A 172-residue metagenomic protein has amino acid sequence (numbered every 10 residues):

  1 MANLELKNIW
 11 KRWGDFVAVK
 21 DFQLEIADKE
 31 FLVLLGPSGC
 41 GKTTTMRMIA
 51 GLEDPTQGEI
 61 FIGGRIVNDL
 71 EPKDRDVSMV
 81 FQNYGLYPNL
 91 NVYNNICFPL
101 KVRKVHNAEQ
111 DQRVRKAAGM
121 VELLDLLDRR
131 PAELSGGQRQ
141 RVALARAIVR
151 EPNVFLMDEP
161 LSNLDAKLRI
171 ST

Functional and structural regions predicted by a protein language model:
L35-P37: The feature captures the beta-strand-to-loop junction immediately N-terminal to the Walker
T43-M46, V142: ABC ATPase nucleotide-binding domain helices that frame the ATP-binding cleft
A50: Helix-to-loop junction immediately C-terminal to a conserved catalytic motif
T56-E59, E109: Conserved coupling/switch loops of ABC nucleotide-binding domains, chiefly the family-specific signature
G58-I66: Conserved ABC transporter NBD signature motif
P72-T172: ABC ATPase nucleotide-binding domains
